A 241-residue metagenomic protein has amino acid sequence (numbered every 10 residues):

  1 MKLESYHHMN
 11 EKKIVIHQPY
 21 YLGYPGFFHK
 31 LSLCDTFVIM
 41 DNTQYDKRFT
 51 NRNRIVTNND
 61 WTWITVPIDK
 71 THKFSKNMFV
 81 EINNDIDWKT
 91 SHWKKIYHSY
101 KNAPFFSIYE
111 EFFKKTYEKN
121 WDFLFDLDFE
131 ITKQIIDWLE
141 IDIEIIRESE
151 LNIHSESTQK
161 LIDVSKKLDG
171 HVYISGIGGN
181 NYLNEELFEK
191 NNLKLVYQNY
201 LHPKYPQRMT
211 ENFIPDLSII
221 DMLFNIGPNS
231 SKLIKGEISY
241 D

Functional and structural regions predicted by a protein language model:
K2-D241: Residues lining hydrophobic/aromatic ligand-binding pockets adjacent to catalytic sites
